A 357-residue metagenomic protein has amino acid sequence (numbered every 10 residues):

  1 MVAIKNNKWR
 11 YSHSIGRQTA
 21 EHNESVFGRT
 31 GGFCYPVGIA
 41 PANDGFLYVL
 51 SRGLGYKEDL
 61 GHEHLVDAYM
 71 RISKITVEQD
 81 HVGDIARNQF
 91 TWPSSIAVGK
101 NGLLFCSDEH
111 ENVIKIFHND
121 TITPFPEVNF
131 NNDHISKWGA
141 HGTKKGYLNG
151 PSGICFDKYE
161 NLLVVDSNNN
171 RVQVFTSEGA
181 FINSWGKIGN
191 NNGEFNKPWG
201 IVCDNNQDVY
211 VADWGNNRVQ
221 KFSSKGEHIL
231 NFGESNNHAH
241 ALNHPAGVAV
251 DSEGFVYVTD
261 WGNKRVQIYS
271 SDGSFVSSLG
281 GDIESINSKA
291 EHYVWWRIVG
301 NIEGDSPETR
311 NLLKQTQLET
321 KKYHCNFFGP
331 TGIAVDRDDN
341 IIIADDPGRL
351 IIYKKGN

Functional and structural regions predicted by a protein language model:
M1-N357: Eukaryotic scaffold repeat domains enriched in small/polar residues
